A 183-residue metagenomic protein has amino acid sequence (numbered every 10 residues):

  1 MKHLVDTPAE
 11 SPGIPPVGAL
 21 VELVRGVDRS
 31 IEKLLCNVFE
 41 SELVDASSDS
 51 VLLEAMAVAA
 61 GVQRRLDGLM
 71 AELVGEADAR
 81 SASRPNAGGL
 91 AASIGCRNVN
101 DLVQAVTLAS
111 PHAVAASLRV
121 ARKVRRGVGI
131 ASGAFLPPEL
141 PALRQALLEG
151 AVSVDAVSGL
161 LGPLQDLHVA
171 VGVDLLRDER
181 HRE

Functional and structural regions predicted by a protein language model:
M1-E183: Conserved C-terminal region and hinge/linker of Rieske [2Fe-2S] proteins, especially in Rieske oxygenase systems
